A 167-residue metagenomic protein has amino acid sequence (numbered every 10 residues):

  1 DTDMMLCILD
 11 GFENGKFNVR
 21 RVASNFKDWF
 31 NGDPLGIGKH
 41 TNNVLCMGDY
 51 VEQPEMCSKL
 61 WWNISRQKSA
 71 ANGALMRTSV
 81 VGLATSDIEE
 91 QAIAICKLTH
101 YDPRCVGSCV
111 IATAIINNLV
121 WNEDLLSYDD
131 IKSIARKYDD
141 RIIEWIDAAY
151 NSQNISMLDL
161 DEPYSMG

Functional and structural regions predicted by a protein language model:
T2-G167: Structured, active/binding-site neighborhoods that engage oxygen-rich ligands
